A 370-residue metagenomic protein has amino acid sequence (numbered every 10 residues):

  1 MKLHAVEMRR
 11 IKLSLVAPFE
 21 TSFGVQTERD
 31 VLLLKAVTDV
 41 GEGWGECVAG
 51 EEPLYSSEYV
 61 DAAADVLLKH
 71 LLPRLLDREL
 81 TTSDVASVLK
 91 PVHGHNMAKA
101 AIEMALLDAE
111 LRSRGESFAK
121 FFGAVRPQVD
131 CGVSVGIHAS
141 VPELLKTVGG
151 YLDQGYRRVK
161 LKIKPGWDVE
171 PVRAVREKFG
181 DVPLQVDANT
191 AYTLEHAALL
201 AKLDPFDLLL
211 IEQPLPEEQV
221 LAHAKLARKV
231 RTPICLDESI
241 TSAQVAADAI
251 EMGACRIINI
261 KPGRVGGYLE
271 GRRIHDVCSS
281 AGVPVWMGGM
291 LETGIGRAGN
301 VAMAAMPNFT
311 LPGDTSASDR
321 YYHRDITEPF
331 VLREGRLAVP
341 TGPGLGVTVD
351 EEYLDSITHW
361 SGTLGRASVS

Functional and structural regions predicted by a protein language model:
M1-R10, V25, K90, R112 (+3 more regions): N-terminal amphipathic alpha-helix/helix-capping segment at the start of soluble metabolic enzymes
K2-L15, Q26, V31, D39 (+1 more regions): Flexible C-terminal active-site loop/helix
L3-A5, V37, E42-S113: Metal- or metallocofactor-binding catalytic centers and their adjacent structured scaffolds across diverse enzyme
P18-F23: Short, P/G- and charge-enriched loop/turn segments at secondary-structure junctions
L34, V40, I102, G115 (+8 more regions): Conserved, mostly hydrophobic/aromatic
C47, V133-V135, L161-I163, V186-T190 (+6 more regions): A cross-domain feature marking catalytic cores of carbohydrate-active enzymes and several ubiquitous metabolic/repair
A119-V230: Metal-dependent enolase-superfamily TIM-barrel catalytic cores that perform enediolate-based chemistry
D207, E218-C235, I240-R336, P340: Shared catalytic-loop signature of beta/alpha-barrel
